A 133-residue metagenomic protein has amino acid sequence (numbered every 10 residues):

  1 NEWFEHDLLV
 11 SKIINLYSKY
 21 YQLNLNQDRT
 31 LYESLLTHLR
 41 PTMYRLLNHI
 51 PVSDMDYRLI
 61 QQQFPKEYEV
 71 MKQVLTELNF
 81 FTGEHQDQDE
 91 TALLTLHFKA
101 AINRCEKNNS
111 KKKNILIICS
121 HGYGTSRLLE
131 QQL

Functional and structural regions predicted by a protein language model:
N1-L133: A cross-family "folded-core" feature that marks the main globular domain of proteins
